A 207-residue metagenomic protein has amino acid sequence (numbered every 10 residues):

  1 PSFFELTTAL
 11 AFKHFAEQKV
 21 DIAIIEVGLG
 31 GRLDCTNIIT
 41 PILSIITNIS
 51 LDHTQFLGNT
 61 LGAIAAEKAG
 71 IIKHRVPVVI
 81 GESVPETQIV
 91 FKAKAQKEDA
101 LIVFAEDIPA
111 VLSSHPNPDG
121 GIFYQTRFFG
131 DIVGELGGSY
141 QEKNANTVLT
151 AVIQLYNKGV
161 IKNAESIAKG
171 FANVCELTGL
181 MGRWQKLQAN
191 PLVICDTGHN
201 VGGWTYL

Functional and structural regions predicted by a protein language model:
P1-I39, Q55-L57, E86: ATP-dependent carboxylate-amine ligase catalytic core
S2, E98, T178-L180: Short, basic and Ser/Thr-rich N-terminal targeting/leader segments
S2, V78-G81, I194-C195: Short catalytic-loop micro-motif centered on adjacent basic/acidic residues
F3-F4, F12-F15, F104, Y124 (+2 more regions): Aromatic side chains
L6-A9, P118, T178: Generic detection of intrinsically disordered/low-complexity segments and helix-coil linkers/edges
A11-F15, K68, L207: Generic hydrophobic alpha-helical segments
Q18-E26, I46-G130, A145, L149-S166: Acidic, Mg2+-coordinating active-site environments of NTP-dependent enzymes
I22-V27, C35-I45, I49-H53, T60-A63 (+1 more regions): Nucleotide phosphate-binding/pyrophosphate-handling subdomain across enzymes that bind or process nucleotide phosphates
